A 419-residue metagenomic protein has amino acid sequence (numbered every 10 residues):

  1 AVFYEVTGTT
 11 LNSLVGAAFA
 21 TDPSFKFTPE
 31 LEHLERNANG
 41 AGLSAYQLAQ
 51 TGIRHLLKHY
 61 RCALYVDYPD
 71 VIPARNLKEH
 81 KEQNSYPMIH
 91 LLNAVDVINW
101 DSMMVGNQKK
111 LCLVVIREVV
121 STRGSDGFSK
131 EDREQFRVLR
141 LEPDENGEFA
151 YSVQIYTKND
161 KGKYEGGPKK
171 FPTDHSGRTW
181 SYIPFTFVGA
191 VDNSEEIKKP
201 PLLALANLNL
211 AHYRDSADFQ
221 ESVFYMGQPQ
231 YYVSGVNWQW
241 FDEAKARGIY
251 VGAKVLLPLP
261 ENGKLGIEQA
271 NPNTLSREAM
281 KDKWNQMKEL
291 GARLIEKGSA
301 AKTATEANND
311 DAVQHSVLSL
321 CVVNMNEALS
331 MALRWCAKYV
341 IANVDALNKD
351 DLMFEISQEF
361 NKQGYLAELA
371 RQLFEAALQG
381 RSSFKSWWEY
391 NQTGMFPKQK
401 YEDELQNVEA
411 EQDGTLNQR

Functional and structural regions predicted by a protein language model:
A1-V97, L416-R419: Extended, helix-rich architectural segments
V2-T10, D22-P29, G40, S44 (+7 more regions): Alpha-helix boundary/N-cap detector
L31, A41, A45-Y46, Q50 (+4 more regions): Alpha-helix initiation and N-capping motif
R36, L43, T51-R54, K58 (+8 more regions): A broad, structural surface signal
A49, E268-L275, A279, D310-C321: Non-transmembrane, amphipathic alpha-helical segments
L57-A190: Extended, regular secondary-structure scaffolds
Y164-T305: Extended, charged amphipathic alpha-helical segments
R247, V251-G252, L256, D282-R419: C-terminal helix-loop subdomains that flank or include functional centers
